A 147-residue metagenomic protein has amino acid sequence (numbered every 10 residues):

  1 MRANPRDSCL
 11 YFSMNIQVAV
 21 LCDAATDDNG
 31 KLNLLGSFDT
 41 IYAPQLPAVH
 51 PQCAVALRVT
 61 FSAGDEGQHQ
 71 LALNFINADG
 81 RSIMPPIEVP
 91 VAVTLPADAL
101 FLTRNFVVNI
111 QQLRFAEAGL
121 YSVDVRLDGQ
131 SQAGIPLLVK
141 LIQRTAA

Functional and structural regions predicted by a protein language model:
A3-S13: Short, Lys/Arg-enriched N-terminal segments with co-localized hydrophobic residues within the first ~10-30 amino acids
F12-A118, S122-L127, S131-A147: Contiguous segments within soluble domain cores/interaction surfaces
